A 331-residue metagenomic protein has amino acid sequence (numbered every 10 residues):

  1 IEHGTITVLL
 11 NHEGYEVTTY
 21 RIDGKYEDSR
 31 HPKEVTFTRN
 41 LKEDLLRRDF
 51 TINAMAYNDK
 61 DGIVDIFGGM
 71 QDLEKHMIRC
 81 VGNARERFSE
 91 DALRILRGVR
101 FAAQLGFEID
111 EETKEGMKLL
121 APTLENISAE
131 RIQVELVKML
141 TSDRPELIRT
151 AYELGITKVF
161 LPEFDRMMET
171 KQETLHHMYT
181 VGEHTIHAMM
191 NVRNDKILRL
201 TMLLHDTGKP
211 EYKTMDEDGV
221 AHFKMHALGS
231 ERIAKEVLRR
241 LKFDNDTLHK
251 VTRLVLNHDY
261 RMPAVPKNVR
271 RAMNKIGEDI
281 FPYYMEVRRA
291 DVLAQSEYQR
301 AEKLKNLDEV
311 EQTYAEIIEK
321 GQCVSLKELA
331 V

Functional and structural regions predicted by a protein language model:
I1-V331: Catalytic cores of the polymerase beta-like nucleotidyltransferase superfamily and closely associated nucleotide
